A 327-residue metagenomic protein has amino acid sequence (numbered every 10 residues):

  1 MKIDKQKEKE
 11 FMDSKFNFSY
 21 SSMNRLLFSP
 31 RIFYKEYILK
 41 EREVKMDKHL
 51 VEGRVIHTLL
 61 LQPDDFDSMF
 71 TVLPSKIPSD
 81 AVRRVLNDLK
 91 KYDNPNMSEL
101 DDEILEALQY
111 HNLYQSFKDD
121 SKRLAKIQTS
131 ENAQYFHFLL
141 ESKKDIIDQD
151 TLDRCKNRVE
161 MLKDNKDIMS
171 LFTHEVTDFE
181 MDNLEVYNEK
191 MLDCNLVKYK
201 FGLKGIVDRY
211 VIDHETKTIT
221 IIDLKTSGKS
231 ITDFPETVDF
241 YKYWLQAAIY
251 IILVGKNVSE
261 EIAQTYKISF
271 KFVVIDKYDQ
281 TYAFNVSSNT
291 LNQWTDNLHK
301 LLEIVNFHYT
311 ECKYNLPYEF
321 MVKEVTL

Functional and structural regions predicted by a protein language model:
M1-K204: Metal-dependent nuclease catalytic cores that hydrolyze phosphodiester bonds in DNA/RNA, characterized by
Y34-Y37, T226-S230, Y278-Q280: Short acidic (Asp/Glu) and glycine-rich catalytic loops that position anionic groups and cofactors
K40-R42, S230-E236, A283: Glycine- and acidic
I56, V207, Y250: Single, functionally critical "micro-switch" positions that shape active/binding sites and transmembrane helices
L60-D65, L196, V211, T226-K229 (+1 more regions): Hydrophobic/aromatic-lined pockets within catalytic cores
D93-E106, V159, E236-W244, I249-L327: Metal-dependent nuclease catalytic regions and adjoining charged, substrate-binding loops involved in nucleic-acid end
E160-L171, I212-H214, I252-E260: Short regulatory "switch" loops immediately downstream of catalytic or recognition motifs within protein catalytic
M181, E185-W244: Non-catalytic protein-protein interaction segments used by genome-maintenance enzymes to assemble and couple activities
